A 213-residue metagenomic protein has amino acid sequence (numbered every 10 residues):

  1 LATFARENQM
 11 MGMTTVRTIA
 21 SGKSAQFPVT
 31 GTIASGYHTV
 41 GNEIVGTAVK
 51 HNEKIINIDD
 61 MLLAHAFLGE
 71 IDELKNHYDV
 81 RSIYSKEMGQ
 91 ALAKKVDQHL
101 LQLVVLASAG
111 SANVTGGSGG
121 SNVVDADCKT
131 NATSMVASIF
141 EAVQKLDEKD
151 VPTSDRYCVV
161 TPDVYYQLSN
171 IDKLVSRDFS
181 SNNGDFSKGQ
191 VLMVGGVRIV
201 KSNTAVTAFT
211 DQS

Functional and structural regions predicted by a protein language model:
L1-I56: N-terminal "assembly arms/tails" that initiate or stabilize quaternary assembly in self-assembling proteins
R6, M10, G36, D97-L101 (+1 more regions): Intrinsically disordered or highly flexible coil/loop and linker segments, enriched in small and charged/polar residues
S21, A25-V29, I33, A137-F140 (+1 more regions): Extended oligomerization regions of viral-like shell subunits
K23-A25, A64-A66, S82, K86 (+1 more regions): N-terminal, well-ordered alpha-helical segments
S35-H38, A66-F67, N76, Q167-N170: Short helix/loop capping segments that flank catalytic or ligand/cofactor-binding pockets
K50-K54, R81-I83, A91-A93, S181-F186: Glycine-rich loops and low-complexity Gly/Arg-rich segments that provide flexible linkers or classic glycine-based
N52-K75: Short acidic, glycine/tyrosine-flanked loop/strand segments centered on an H-E-D-like triad
I71-E148: Alpha-helical scaffold segments that mediate packing/assembly in large oligomeric complexes
